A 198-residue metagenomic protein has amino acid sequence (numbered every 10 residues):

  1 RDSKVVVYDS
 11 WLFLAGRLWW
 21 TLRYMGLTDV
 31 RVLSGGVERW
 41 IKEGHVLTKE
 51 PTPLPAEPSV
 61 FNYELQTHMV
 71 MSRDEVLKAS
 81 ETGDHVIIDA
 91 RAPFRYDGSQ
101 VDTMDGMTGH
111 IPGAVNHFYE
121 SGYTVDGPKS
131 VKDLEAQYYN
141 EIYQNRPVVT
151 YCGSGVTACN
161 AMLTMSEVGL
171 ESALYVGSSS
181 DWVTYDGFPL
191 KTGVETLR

Functional and structural regions predicted by a protein language model:
R1-D2, L77-N145: Positively charged, proline/Ser/Thr-rich regional signature most characteristic of the Rhodanese/CDC25-like
R1-D74, A79, G109, T157-S180: Thiolate-centered catalytic microenvironments shared by cysteine-dependent enzyme domains
V6, R31, V86-I88, V115-H117 (+2 more regions): Hydrophobic/aromatic beta-strand patches that form the interior of the parallel beta-sheet core in alpha/beta enzyme
S10, A90-A92, C152-G153: Short, well-ordered beta-to-alpha junction loops that form the rim of enzyme active sites and present histidine/acidic
W20-T21, V101-M104, T164-M165, F188-P189: Short, glycine/charged-enriched secondary-structure capping and boundary segments
W40-E43, V125-G127, W182-D186: Short, charged, surface-exposed secondary-structure boundary motifs
L47-S59, V131-E141, T192-R198: A polyampholytic, Gly/Pro-enriched intrinsically disordered region
A136, N145-C152, V156-V194: C-terminal soluble interaction/assembly domains
